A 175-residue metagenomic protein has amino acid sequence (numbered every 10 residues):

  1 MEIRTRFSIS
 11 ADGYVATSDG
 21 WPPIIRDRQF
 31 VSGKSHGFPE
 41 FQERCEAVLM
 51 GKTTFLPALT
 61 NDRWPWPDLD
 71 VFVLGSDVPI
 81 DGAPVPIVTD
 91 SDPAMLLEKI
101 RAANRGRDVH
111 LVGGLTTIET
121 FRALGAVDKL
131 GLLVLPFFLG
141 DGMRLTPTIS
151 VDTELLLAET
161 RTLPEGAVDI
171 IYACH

Functional and structural regions predicted by a protein language model:
M1-H175: Enzymes that bind and transform nitrogen-containing heteroaromatic metabolites
